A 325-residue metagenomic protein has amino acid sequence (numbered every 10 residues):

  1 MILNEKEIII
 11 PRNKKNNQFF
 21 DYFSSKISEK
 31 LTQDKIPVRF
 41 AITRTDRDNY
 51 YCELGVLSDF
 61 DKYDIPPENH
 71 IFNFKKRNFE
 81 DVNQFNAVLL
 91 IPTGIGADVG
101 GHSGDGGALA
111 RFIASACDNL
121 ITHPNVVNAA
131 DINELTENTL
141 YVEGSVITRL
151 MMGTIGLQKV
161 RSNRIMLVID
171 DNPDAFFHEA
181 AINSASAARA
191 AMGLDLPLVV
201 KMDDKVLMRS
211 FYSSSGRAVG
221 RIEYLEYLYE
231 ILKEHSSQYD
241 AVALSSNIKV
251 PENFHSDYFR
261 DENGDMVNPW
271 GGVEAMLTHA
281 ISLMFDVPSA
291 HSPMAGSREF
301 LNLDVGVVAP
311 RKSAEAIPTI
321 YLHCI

Functional and structural regions predicted by a protein language model:
M1-F259, N263-G271: Metallocofactor- and cofactor-centric catalytic cores in central/energy metabolism, strongly enriched
A110, T278-H279: Short glycine-/small-residue-rich flexible loop motifs, especially phosphate/cofactor-binding loops
V242, H279-I281: Buried hydrophobic positions in well-ordered alpha/beta secondary-structure cores of metabolic enzymes
V267-N268, H279, K312-S313: Pore-lining transmembrane helices
P288: Conserved structured catalytic cores and adjacent interaction surfaces of nucleotide-binding/hydrolyzing enzymes
S292-I325: Redox- and metal-dependent alpha/beta enzyme cores, enriched for Fe-S-associated oxidoreductases and cofactor-handling
